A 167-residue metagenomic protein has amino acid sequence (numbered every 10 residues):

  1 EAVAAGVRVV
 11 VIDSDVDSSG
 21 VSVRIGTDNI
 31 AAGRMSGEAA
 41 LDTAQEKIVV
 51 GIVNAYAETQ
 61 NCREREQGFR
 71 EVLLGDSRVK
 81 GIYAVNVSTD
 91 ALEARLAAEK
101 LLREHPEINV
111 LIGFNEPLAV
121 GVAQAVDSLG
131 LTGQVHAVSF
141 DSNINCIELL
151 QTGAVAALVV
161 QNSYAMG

Functional and structural regions predicted by a protein language model:
E1-G167: A residue-level marker of the well-folded mature domains of exported/periplasmic proteins
